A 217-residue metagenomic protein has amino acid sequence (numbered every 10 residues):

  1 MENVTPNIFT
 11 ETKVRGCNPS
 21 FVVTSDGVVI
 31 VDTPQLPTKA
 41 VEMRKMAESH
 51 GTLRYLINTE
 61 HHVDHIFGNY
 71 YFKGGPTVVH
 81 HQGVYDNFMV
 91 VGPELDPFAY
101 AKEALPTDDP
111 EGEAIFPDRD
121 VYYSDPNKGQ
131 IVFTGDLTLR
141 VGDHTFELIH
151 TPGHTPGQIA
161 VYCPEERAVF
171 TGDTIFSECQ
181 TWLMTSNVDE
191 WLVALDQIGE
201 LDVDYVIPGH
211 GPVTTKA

Functional and structural regions predicted by a protein language model:
E2-E48, A160-G172: Conserved beta-strand hairpin/beta-sheet module of binuclear metal-dependent hydrolase folds, prominently
G16, P37-T38, H61-F67, Y85-F88 (+4 more regions): Active-site environment of divalent metal-dependent phosphoester hydrolases
V31-P34, R54-H62, V79-H81, H150-P152 (+2 more regions): Active-site neighborhood of phospho(di)ester-bond hydrolases with catalytic His/Asp-centered motifs
P34-Q35, T181-S186, A217: Short, solvent-exposed loop/turn segments at secondary-structure boundaries
T38-G83, E200-D204: Active-site metal-binding motif and surrounding structural segment of the metallo-beta-lactamase
G74-G75, V79-H81, Y162, D189-A217: Divalent-metal (often Zn2+) His-rich catalytic cores of metallo-beta-lactamase-fold enzymes
M89-I149, D202: Metallo-beta-lactamase
T134-V188: Ligand/cofactor pocket segment of small-molecule handling proteins
